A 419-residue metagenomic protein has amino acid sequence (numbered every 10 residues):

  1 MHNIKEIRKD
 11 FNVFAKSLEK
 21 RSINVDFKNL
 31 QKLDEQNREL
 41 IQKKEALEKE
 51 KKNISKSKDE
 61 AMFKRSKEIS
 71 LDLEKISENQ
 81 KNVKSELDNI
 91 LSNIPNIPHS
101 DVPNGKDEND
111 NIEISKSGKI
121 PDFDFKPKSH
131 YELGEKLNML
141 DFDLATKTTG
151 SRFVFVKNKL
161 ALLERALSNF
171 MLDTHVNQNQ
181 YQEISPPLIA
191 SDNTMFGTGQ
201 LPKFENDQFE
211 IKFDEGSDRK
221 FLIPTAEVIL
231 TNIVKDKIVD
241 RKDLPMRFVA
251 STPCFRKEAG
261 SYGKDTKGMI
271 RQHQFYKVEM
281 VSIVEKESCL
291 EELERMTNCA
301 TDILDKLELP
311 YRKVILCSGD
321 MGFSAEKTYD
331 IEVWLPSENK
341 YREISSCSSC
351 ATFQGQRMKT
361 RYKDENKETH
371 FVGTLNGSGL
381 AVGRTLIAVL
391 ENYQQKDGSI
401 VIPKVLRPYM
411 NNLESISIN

Functional and structural regions predicted by a protein language model:
M1-P121, E135, M139: N-terminal alpha-helical targeting/anchoring segments
K116-N419: TRNA-recognition modules of translation machinery and tRNA-sensing kinases, especially anticodon-binding
